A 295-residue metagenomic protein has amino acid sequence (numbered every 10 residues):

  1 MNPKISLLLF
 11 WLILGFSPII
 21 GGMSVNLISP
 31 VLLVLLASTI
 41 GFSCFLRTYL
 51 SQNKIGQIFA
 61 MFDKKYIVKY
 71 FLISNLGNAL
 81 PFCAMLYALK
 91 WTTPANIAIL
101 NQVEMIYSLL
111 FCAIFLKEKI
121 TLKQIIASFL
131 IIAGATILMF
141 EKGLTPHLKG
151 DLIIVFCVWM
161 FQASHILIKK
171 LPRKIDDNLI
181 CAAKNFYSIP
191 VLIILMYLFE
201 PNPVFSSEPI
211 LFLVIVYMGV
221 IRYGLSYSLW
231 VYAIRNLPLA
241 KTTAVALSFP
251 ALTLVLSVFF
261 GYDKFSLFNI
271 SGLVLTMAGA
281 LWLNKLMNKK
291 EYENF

Functional and structural regions predicted by a protein language model:
M1-A37, G143-K170, N294-F295: Glycine-/small-residue-enriched transmembrane alpha-helix faces in small-molecule transporters and effluxers
M1-I13, I40-I73, M85-L86, K90-W91 (+7 more regions): Membrane-interface interhelical linkers
I5, L9, L36-I40, L72 (+9 more regions): Hydrophobic residues within alpha-helical transmembrane segments of multi-pass solute transporters/permease subunits
L9-L12, V34-L36, F82, N96-M105 (+3 more regions): Helix-helix packing/entry segments at the starts of transmembrane helices
G15, I19, N75, A79 (+7 more regions): Hydrophobic/small/kink-forming positions within alpha-helical transmembrane segments of polytopic membrane proteins
G15, T39-S43, I132, Q162 (+3 more regions): Small-residue-rich packing faces within the transmembrane alpha-helices of Major Facilitator Superfamily
S29-G41, Y87-E104, L148-W159, P209-V220: Structural signature of hydrophobic alpha-helical transmembrane segments
F45, F111, I120-F140, L192 (+3 more regions): Hydrophobic transmembrane alpha-helices of multi-pass small-molecule transport proteins
